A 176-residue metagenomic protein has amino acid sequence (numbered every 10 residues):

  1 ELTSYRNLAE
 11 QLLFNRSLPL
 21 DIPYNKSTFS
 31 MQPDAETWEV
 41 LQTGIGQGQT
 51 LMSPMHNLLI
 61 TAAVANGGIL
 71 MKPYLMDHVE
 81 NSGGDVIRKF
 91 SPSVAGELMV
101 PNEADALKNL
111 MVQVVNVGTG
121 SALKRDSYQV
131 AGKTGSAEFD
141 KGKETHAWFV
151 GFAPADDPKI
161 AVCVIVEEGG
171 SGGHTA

Functional and structural regions predicted by a protein language model:
E1-E168: Beta-lactam-recognizing serine transpeptidase/beta-lactamase-like catalytic domain environment
N57, G172-A176: Short, charged, low-complexity patches
